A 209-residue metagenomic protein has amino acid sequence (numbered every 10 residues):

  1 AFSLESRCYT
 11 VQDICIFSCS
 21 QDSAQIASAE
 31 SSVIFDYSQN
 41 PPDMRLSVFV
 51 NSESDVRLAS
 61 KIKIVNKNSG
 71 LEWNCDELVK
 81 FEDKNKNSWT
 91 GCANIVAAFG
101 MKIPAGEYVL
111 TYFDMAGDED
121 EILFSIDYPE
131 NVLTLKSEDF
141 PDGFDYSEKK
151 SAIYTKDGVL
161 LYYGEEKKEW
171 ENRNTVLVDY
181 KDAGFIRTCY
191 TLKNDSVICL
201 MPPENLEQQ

Functional and structural regions predicted by a protein language model:
I14-A29: Proline/serine/threonine-rich low-complexity linkers at boundaries of modular beta-sandwich domains
I34-N51, V132-E148: Contiguous beta-strand segments within globular domains
R45-V79: N-terminal, post-signal-peptide region of Sec/Tat-exported proteins
E53-I64, F144-D157: Solvent-exposed loop/turn segments flanking beta-strands in beta-repeat/beta-sandwich domains
S69-E77, D157-E165, V197-C199: Surface-exposed loop/edge segments in extracytoplasmic proteins
F81-A97, K167-L177: Aromatic sugar-binding surface patches on proteins that engage polysaccharides or sugar-phosphate polymers
K102-A116, K181-L200: Short, aromatic- and glycine-rich surface loops/edge beta-strands on solvent-exposed regions
G117-G143, D195-Q209: Short beta-strand elements
